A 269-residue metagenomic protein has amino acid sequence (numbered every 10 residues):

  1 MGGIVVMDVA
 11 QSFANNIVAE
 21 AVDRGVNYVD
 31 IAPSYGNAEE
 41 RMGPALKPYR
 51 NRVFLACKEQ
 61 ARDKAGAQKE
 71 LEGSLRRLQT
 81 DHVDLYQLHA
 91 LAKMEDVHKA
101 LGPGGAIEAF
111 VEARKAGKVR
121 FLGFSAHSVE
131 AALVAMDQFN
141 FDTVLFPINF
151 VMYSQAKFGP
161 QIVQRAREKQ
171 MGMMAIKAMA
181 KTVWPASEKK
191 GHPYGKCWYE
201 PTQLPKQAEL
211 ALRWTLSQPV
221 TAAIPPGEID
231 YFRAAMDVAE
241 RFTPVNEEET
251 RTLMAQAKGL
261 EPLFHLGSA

Functional and structural regions predicted by a protein language model:
M1, V29, M42, L55 (+7 more regions): Conserved, mostly hydrophobic/aromatic
M1-S12, A56-G66, V97-K99, Y194-P205: Active-site mouth loops of central-metabolism enzymes
M1-V53, K115: N-terminal binding-site loop/beta-alpha segment at the start of enzyme catalytic domains that lines or forms
V6-Q11, A32-E40, Q60-A67, M94 (+1 more regions): Acidic-and-aromatic substrate-binding clefts and catalytic sites of carbohydrate-active enzymes
D8-V22, K64-Q79, H127-M136, K206-L212: Short, acidic/polar
V22-D23, M42-N51, E72-D81, A135-N140 (+1 more regions): Acidic (Asp/Glu)-rich catalytic clusters
L75-H98: Active-site groove signature of glycoside hydrolases
L91-A269: Beta/alpha (TIM)-barrel catalytic core signal, keyed to glycine-rich beta->alpha loops juxtaposed to Asp/Glu that bind
